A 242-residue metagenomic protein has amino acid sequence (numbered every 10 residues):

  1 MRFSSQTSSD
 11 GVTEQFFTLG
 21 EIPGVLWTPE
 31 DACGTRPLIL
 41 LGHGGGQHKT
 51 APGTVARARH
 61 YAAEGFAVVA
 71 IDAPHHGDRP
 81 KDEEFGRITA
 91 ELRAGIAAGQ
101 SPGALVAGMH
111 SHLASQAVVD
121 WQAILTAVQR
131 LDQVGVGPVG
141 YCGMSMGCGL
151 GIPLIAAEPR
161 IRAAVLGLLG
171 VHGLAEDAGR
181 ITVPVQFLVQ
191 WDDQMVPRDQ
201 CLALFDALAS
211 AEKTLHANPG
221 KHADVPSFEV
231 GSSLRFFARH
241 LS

Functional and structural regions predicted by a protein language model:
M1-G34: N-terminal cap/lid segment of alpha/beta-hydrolase-fold proteins
G34-G44: Short beta-strand element of the alpha/beta-hydrolase
G44-R130: Serine-hydrolase catalytic machinery in alpha/beta-hydrolase-like enzymes
T54-V55, V183, P197-D206: Short alpha-helix in the alpha/beta-hydrolase fold that links the catalytic acid
Q116-R180: Primarily recognizes the serine-hydrolase "nucleophile elbow" in alpha/beta-hydrolase and SGNH/GDSL folds
I181, F187-V189, D193: Short beta-strand/loop motif that positions the catalytic acidic residue of the alpha/beta-hydrolase fold
W191-V196, A223-D224: Acidic catalytic loop of the alpha/beta-hydrolase fold
L202, D206-A223: Catalytic histidine neighborhood in serine/cysteine hydrolases with alpha/beta-hydrolase-type architecture
